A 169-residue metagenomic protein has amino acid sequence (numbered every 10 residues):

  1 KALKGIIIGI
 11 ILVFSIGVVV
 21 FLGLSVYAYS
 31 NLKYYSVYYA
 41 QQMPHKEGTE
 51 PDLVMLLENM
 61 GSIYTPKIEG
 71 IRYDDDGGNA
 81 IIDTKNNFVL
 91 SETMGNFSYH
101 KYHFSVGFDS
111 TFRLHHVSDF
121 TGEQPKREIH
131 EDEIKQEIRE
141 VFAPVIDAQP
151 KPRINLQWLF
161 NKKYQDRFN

Functional and structural regions predicted by a protein language model:
K4-I8, Y27-V37, Q41-Q42, V54-E58 (+4 more regions): Polar/charged alpha-helical tracts
G5-Y27: Hydrophobic membrane-insertion alpha-helices, especially the h-region of bacterial N-terminal signal peptides
V19-H100: N-terminal export/targeting and maturation segments
E69-N169: Extracytoplasmic electrostatic interaction patches
